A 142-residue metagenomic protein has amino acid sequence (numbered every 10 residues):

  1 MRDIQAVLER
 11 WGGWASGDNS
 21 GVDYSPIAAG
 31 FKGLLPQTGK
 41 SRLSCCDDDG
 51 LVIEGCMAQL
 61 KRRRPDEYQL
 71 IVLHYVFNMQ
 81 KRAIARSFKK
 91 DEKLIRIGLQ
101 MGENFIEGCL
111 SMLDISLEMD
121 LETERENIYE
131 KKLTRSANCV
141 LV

Functional and structural regions predicted by a protein language model:
M1-R62, E92-L94, G108-V142: N-terminal interaction/assembly modules
R64-E67: The N-cap/first-turn positions of alpha helices within or immediately adjacent to helix-turn-helix DNA-binding domains
L70-I71: A short pre-motif secondary-structure segment
F77-L94: Helix-turn-helix DNA-binding module
L99, E103-I106, L110: DNA major-groove recognition helix of helix-turn-helix
